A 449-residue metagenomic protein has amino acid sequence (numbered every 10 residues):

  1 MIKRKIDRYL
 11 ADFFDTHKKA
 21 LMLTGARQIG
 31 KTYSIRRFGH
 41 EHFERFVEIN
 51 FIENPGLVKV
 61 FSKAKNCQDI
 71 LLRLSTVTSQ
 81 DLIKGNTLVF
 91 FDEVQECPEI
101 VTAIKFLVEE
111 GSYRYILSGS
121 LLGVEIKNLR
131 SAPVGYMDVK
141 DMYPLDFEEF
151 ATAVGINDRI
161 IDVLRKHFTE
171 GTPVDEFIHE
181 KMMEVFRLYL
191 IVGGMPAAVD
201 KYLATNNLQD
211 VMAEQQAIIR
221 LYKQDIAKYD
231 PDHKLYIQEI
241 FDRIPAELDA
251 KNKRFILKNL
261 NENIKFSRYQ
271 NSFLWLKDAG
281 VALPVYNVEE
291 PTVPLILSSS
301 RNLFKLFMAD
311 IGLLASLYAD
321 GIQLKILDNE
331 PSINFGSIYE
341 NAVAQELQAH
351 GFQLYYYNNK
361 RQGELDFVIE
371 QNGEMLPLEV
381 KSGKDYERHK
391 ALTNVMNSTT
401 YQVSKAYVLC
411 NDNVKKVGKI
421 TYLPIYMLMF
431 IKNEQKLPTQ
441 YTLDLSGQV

Functional and structural regions predicted by a protein language model:
M1-D15: Pre-Walker A adenine-sensing motif
K31: Conserved lysine of the Walker
S34, F38: Hydrophobic positions on the alpha1 helix immediately C-terminal to the Walker A/P-loop
E53-G85: Short glycine-rich substrate-engagement loop in P-loop NTPases that contacts/grips substrate
R114-S120, D141: Structural recognition of the conserved hydrophobic beta-strand(s) that form the central parallel beta-sheet of P-loop
K127-A250: Interdomain motor-coupling "hinge/lid" segment immediately C-terminal to the ATP-binding subdomain of NTP-driven enzymes
D200-N372: Accessory nucleic acid-recognition modules appended to NTPase machines
D412-V449: Domain-level recognition of nuclease-like catalytic cores that cleave nucleotide substrates
